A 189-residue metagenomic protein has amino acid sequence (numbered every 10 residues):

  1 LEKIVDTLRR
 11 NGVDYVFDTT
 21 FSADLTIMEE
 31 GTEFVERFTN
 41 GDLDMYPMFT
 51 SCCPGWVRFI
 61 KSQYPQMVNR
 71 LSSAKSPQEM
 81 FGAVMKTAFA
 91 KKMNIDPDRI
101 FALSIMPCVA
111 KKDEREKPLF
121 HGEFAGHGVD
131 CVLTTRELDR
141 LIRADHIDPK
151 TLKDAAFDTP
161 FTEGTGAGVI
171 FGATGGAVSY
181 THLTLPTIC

Functional and structural regions predicted by a protein language model:
L1-F89, L185: Iron-sulfur-cluster electron-transfer modules
T39-L43, K92-D98, G122-G126, T162-E163: Solvent-exposed alpha-helices and their adjacent loops that cap or buttress functional pockets in soluble metabolic
M48-T50, F101-P107, V132-L133: Extended hydrophobic secondary-structure segments that form protein cores and membrane-embedded regions
K61-S62, D113-F120, R143-A144: A short secondary-structure junction signal
Q66-S72, H121-C131: A short alpha->loop->secondary-structure connector
M106-E114: Local cysteine-cluster metal-coordination motifs and their immediate loop/turn environment, predominantly Fe-S cluster
H127, L133-R136, I142-P149, K153-Y180: A conserved active-site cap/scaffold subdomain adjacent to cofactor or substrate pockets
H182-C189: Single conserved hydrophobic/aromatic residue that forms the stacking wall/gate of nucleotide- or nucleobase-binding
